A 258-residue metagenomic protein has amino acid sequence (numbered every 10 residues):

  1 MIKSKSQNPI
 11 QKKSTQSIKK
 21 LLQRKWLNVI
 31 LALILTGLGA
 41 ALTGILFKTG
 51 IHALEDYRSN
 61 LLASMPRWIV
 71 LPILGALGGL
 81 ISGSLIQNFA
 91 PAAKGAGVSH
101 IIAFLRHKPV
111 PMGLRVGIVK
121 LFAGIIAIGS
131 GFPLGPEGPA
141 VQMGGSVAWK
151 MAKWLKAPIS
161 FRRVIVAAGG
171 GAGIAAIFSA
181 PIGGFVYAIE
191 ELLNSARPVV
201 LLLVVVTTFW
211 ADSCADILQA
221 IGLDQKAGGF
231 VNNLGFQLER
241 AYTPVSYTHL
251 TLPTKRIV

Functional and structural regions predicted by a protein language model:
M1-L250, R256: Alpha-helical transmembrane segments and immediately membrane-proximal extracytoplasmic
